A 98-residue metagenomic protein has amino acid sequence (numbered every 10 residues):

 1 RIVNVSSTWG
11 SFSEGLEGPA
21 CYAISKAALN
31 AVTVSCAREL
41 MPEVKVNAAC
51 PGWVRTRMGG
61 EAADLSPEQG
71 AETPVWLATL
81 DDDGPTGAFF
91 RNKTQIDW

Functional and structural regions predicted by a protein language model:
R1-P42, C50: Catalytic loop of short-chain dehydrogenase/reductase
E17-A20, M58, A62: Conserved short-loop catalytic and cofactor-binding motifs
K45: Residue-level detector of anion-binding/catalytic polar loops
A48-A49, V54, G60-W98: C-terminal helical subdomain
